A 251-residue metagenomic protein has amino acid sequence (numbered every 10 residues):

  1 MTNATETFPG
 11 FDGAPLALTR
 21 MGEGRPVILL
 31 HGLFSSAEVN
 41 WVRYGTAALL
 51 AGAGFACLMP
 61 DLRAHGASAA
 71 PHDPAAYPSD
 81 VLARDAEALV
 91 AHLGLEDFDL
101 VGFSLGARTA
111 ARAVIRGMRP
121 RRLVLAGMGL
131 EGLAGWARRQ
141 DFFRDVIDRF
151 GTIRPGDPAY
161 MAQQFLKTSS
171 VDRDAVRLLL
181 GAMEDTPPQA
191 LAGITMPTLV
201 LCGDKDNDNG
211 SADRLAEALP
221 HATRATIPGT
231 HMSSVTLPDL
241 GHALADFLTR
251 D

Functional and structural regions predicted by a protein language model:
R25-G32: Short beta-strand element of the alpha/beta-hydrolase
F34-A47: The serine-hydrolase catalytic nucleophile loop
A48-A69: Conserved alpha/beta-hydrolase
D80-F98: Conserved acidic catalytic loop of the alpha/beta-hydrolase fold
R108-G151: Flexible "cap/lid" loop of the alpha/beta hydrolase fold
Q163-P187: Hydrophobic, aromatic-rich cap/lid helix
I194, V200-C202: Short beta-strand/loop motif that positions the catalytic acidic residue of the alpha/beta-hydrolase fold
T230-H242: Catalytic histidine-centered segment of alpha/beta-hydrolase-like enzymes
